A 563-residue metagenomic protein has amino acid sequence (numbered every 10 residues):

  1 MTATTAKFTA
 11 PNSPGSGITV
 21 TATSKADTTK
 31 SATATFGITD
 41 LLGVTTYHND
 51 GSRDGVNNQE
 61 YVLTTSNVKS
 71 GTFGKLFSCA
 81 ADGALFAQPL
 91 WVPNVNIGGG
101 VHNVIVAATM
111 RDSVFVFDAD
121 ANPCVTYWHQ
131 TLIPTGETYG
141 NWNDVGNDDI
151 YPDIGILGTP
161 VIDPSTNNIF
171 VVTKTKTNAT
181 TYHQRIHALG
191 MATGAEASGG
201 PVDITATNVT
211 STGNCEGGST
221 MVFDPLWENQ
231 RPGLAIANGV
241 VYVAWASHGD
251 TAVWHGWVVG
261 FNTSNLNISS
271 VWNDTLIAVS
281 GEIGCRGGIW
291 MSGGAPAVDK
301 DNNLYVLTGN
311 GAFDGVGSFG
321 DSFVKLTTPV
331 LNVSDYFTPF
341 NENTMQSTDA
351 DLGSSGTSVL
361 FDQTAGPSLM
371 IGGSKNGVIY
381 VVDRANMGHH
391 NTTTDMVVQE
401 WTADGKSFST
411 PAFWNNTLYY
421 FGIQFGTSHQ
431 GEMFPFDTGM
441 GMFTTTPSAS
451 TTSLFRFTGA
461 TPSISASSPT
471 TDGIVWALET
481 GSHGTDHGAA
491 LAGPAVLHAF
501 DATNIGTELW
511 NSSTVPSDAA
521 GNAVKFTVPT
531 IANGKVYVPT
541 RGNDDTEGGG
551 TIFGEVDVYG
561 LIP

Functional and structural regions predicted by a protein language model:
M1-A3, A32-T33: Short, well-ordered beta-strand segments
A3-G15: Extracellular/luminal low-complexity segments enriched in Ser/Thr/Pro
F8, F36-T39: Flexible, low-complexity linkers/stalks enriched in Thr/Pro that connect modular domains
T19-T23: Extracellular recognition modules
S24-T33: Short, exposed coil/turn segments at beta-strand boundaries within extracellular/luminal domains
T39-Q363, P367-H389, G405-F434, G459-A466 (+2 more regions): Mobile, glycine-rich extracellular loop/lid and propeptide segments that shape or gate substrate/ligand access
N391-D404, T446-T451, V515: Inter-blade linker and blade-boundary elements of WD-repeat/beta-propeller domains
S428, T444-G459, D472: Detector for outer-membrane/organellar transmembrane beta-barrel domains, recognizing the amphipathic beta-strand
